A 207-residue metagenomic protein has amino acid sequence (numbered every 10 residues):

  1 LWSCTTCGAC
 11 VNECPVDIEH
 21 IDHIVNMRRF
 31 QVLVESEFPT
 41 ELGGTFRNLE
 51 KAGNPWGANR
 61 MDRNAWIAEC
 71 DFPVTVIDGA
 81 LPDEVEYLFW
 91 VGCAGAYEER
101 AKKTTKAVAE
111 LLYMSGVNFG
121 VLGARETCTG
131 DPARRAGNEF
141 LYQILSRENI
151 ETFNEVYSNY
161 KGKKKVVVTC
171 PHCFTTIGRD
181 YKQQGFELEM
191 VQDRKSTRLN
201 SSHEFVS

Functional and structural regions predicted by a protein language model:
L1-T176, D180-G185, M190: Iron-sulfur-cluster electron-transfer modules
K195, L199-V206: Single conserved hydrophobic/aromatic residue that forms the stacking wall/gate of nucleotide- or nucleobase-binding
